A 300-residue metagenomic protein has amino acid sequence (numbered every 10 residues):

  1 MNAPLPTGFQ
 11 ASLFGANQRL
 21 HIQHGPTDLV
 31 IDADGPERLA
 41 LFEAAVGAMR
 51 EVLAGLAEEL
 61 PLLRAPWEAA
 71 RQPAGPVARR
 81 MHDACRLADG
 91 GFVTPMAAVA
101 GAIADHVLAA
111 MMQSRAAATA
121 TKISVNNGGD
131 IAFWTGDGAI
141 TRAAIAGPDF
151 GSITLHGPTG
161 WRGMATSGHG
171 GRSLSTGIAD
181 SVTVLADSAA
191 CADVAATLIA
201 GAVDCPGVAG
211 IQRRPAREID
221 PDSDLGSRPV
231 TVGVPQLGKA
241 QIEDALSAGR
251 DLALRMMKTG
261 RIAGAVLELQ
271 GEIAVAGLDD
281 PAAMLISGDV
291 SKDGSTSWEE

Functional and structural regions predicted by a protein language model:
M1-P26: N-terminal amphipathic/basic leader segments beginning at the initiator methionine
M1-Q10, G35-N126, D187-V275, L285-E300: Alpha/propeptide regions of enzymes that mature by internal proteolysis
Q23-P36: Generic N-terminal amphipathic, Lys/Arg-enriched alpha-helix
G25, T135-G138, L269-G271, D279: Short acidic-glycine loop/turn motifs at beta-strand connectors
E37, A139-I140, A282-A283: Short, surface-exposed beta-strand-loop junctions and turns on beta-sheet-rich folds
G90-A186, C191-A192: Glycine-rich anion/phosphate-binding loop at the beta-strand->alpha-helix junction
A144, G151-H156, V275-D280, L285-G288 (+1 more regions): Short amphipathic beta-strand/extended segments with alternating polar/hydrophobic composition
S173-L174, I273-G277: Short active-site-adjacent structural elements
